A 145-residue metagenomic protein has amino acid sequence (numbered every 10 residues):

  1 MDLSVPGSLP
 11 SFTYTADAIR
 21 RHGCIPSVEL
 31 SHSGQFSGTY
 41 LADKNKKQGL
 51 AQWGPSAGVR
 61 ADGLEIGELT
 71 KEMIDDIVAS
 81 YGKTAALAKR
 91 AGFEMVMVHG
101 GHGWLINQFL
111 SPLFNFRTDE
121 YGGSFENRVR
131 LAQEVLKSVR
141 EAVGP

Functional and structural regions predicted by a protein language model:
M1-S27, L110-P145: Alpha-helix-loop-beta-strand connector modules within alpha/beta enzyme cores
P6-L9, E68-A79, H99-G100, E126: Short, amphipathic alpha-helical segments
D17-R20, I25, S31-F93: Non-globular sequence segments
P26-L30, A91-L105, R140, P145: Short beta-strand segments at enzyme active-site cores
G34-F36, H102-W104, L113: Feature marks short, surface-exposed loop/turn motifs that line or immediately flank catalytic pockets and channel
T39-L41, I106-S111: Distinct, well-ordered alpha-helical segments
L64, W104-L105, F116: Residue-level signal for pocket-adjacent positions within structured domains
